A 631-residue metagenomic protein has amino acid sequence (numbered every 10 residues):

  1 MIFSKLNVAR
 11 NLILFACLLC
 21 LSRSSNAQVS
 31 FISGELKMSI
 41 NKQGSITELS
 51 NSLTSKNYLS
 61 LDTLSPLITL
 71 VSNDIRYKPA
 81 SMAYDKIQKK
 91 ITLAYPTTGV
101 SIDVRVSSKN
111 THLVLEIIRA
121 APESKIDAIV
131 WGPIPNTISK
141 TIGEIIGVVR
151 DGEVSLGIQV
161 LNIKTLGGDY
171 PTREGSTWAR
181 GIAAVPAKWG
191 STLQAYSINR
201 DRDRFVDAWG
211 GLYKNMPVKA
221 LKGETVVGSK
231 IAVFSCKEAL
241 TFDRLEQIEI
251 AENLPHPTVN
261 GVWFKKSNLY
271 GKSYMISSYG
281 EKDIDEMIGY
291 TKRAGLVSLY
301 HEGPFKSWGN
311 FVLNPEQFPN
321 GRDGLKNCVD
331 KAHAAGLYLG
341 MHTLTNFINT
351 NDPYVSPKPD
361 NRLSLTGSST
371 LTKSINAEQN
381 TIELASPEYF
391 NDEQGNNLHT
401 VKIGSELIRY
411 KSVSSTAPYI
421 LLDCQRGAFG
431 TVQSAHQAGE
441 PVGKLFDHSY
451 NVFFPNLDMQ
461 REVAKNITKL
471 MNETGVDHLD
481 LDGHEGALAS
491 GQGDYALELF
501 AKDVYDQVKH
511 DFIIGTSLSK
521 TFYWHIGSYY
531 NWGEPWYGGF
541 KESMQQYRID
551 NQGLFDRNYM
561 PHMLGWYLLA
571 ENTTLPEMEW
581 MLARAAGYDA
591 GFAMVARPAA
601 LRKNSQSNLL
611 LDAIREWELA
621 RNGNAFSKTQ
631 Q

Functional and structural regions predicted by a protein language model:
M1-I13: Bacterial N-terminal signal peptides that target proteins for export
S22-S24: N-terminal signal peptide c-region/cleavage motif recognized by signal peptidases
S30-I32, M38-L299, K331, A335-L339 (+4 more regions): Carbohydrate-recognition beta-sandwich/jelly-roll modules in extracellular/periplasmic carbohydrate-active proteins
I250-G280, D392-K402, P418, C424-R461: Mobile, glycine- and charge-enriched loop segments and immediately flanking short secondary-structure elements within
N260-S368, F446-G491, Y495-E498: Aromatic-lined carbohydrate-binding/catalytic grooves of carbohydrate-active enzymes
L325-N349, R362-S369, R584, Y588-Q631: Carbohydrate-binding surfaces of carbohydrate-active enzymes
T345-Q433: Autoprocessing Asn-cyclization modules and mimics
T350, Y354-S368, L445-E462, Y505-N604: Glycan-recognition surfaces
